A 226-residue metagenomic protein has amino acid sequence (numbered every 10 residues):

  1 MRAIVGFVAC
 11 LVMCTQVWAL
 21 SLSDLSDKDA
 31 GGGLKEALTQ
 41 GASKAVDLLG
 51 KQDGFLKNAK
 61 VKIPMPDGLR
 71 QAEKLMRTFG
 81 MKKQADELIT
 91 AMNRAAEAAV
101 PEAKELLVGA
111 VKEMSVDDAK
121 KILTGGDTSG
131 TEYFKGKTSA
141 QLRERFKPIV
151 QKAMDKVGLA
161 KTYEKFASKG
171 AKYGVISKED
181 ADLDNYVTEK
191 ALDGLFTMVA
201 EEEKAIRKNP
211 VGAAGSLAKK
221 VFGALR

Functional and structural regions predicted by a protein language model:
M1-I4: Positively charged n-region of N-terminal signal peptides that target proteins for export
G6-F7, V17: Cleavable N-terminal signal peptides
M13-A19: Sec/Tat signal peptide C-region and signal peptidase I cleavage site
L20-A91: N-terminal Sec/ER secretory leader and immediately downstream segment of secreted/extracellular precursors
A45, S115, P210: Residue-level signature of catalytic and energy-coupling elements of molecular machines, predominantly ATP/GTP-dependent
K82-A153: Mid-length scaffold segments of soluble, non-membrane domains
I149-L195: An amphipathic alpha-helical core segment
G194-R226: A cross-kingdom marker for long, charged
